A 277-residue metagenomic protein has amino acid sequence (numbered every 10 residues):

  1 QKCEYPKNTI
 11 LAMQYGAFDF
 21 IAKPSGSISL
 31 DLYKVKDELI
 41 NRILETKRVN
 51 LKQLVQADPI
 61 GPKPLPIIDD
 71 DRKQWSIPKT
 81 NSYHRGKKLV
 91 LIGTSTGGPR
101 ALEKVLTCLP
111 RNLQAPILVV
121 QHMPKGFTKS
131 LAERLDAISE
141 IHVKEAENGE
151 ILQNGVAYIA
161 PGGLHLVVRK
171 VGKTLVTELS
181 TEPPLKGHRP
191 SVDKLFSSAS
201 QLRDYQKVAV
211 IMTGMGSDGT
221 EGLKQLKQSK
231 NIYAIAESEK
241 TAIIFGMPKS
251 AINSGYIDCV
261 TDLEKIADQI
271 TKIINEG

Functional and structural regions predicted by a protein language model:
Q1-G277: Conserved acid/base catalytic micro-environments in cytosolic active-site loops
